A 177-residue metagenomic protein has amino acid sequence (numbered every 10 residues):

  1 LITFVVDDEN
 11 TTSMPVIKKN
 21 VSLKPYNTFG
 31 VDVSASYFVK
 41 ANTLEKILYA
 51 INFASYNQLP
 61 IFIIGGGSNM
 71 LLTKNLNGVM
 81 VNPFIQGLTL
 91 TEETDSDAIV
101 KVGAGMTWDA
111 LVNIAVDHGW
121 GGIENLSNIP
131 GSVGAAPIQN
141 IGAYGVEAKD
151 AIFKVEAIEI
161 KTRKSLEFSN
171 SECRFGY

Functional and structural regions predicted by a protein language model:
I2-T3, K19: Generic low-polarity alpha-helical segments
T3, D7-N10: Short, positively charged and aromatic/hydrophobic N-terminal segments
P15-A151, V155, E159-K161: Anion-binding (especially nucleotide phosphate/pyrophosphate-binding) glycine-rich loop and adjoining beta-alpha core
I152-Y177: C-terminal substrate-binding/cap subdomain adjacent to the FAD-binding core in PCMH-type and related FAD-linked
